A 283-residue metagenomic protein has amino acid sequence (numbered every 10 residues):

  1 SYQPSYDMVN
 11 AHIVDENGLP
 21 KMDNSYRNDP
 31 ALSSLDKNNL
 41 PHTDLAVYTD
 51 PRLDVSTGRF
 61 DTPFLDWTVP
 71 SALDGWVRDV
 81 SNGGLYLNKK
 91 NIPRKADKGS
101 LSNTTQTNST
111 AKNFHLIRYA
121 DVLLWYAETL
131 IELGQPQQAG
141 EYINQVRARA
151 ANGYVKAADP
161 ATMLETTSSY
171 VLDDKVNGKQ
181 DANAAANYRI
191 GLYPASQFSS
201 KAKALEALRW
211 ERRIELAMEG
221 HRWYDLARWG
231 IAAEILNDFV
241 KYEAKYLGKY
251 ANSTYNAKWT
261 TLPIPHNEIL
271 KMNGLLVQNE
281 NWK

Functional and structural regions predicted by a protein language model:
S1-P4, M8-V14, L19, Q106-L116 (+2 more regions): Long, intrinsically disordered, low-complexity segments
P4-D7, I13-N17, M22, Y26-R118: Flexible, polar/acidic helix-loop-strand segments at domain edges
Y119, Y126-E128: Structural register within alpha-helical repeat arrays
